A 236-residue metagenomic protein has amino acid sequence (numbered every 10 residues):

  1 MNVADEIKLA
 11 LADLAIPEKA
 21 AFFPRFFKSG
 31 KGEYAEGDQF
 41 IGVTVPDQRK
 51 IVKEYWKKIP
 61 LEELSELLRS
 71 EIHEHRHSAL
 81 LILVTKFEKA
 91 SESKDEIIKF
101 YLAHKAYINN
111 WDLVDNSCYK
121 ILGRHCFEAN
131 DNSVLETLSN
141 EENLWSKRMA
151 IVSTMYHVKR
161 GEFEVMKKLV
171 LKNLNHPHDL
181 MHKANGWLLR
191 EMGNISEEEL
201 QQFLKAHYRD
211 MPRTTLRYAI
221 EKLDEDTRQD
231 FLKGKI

Functional and structural regions predicted by a protein language model:
M1-I236: Alpha-helical scaffold domains
